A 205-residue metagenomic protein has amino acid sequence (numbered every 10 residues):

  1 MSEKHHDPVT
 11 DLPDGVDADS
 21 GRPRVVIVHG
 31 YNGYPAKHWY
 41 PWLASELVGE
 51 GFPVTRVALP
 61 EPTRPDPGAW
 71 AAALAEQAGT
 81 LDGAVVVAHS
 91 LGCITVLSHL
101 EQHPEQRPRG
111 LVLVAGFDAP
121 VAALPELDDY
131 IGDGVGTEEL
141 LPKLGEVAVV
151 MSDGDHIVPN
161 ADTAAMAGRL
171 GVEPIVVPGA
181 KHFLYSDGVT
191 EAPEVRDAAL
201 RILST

Functional and structural regions predicted by a protein language model:
G21-D82, H182: Active-site catalytic motif of lipid deacylating hydrolases and related acyltransferases
G30, L59-P62, L111-V121: Active-site nucleophile loop of the alpha/beta-hydrolase fold
G33-Y34, D153-V158: Acidic catalytic loop of the alpha/beta-hydrolase fold
P65, A180-A192: Catalytic histidine-centered segment of alpha/beta-hydrolase-like enzymes
G83-V87, L111: Conserved alpha/beta-hydrolase fold motif
V87-L97: Gly/Ala-rich beta-loop-alpha elbow adjacent to hydrolase catalytic centers
K143-L144, A148-M151, D155: Short beta-strand/loop motif that positions the catalytic acidic residue of the alpha/beta-hydrolase fold
G188-T205: Catalytic active-site module of serine/aspartate enzymes centered on a nucleophile-bearing elbow/loop
